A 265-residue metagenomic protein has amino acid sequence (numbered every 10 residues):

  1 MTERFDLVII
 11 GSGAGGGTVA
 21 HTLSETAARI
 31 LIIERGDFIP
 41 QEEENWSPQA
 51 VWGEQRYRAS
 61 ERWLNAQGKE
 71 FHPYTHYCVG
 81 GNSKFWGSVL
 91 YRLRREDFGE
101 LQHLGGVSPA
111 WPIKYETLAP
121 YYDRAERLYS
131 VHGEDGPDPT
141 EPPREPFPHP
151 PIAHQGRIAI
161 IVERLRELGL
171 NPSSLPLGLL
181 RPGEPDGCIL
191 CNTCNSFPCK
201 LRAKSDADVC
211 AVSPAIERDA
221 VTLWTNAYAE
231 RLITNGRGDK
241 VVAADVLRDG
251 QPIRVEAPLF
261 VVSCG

Functional and structural regions predicted by a protein language model:
M1-D123, V246: N-terminal glycine-rich phosphate/pyrophosphate-binding loop and immediately adjacent elements
T2, I216, R254-V255: A short, aliphatic-rich alpha-helical micro-motif
V8-I10, I33, V255-G265: Short hydrophobic core segments
I33, L175, W224-N226, E230-L232 (+2 more regions): Generic beta-strand/beta-sheet core signal
I39-Q41, L93, L180-G183, R231-I233: Flexible loop/turn segments at secondary-structure boundaries
W46-Q49, G187-C191, G238-V241: Short low-complexity, flexible loop/linker segments enriched in glycine and/or proline with clustered acidic
A66, Q102-Y228: Conserved redox-cofactor binding core of oxidoreductases
R231-R254, F260: Conserved beta-strand-loop-beta-strand element in the redox core of flavoprotein oxidoreductases
